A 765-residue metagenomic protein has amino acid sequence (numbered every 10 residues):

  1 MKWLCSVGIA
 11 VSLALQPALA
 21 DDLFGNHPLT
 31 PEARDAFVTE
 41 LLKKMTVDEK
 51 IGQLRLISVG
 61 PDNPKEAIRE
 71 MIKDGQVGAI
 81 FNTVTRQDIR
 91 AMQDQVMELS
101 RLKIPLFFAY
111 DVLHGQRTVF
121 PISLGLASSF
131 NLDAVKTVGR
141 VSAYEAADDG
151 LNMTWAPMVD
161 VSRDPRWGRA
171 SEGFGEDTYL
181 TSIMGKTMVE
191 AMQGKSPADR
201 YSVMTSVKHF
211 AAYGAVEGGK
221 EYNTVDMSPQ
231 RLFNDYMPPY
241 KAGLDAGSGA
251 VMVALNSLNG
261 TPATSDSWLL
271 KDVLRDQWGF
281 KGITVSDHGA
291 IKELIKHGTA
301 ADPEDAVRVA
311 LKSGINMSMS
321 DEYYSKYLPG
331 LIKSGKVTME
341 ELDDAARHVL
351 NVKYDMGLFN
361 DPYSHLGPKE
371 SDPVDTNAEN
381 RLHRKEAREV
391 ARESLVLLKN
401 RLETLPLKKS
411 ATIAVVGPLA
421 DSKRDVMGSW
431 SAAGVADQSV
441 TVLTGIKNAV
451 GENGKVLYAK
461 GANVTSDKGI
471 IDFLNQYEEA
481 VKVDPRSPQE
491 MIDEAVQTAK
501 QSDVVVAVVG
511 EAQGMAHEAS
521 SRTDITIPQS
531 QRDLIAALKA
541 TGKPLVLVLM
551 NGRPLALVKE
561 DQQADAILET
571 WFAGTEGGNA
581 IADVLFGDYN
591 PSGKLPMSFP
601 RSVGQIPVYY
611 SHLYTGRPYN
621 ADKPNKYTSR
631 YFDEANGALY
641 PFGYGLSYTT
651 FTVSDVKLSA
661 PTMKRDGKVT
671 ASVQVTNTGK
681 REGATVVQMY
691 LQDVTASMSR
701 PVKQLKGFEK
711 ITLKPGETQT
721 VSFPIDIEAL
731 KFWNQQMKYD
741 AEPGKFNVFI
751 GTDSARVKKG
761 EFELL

Functional and structural regions predicted by a protein language model:
C5-Q16: Bacterial N-terminal signal peptides
A20-N734, D740-S754, E761-L765: Glycoside hydrolase catalytic-domain context in secreted enzymes
